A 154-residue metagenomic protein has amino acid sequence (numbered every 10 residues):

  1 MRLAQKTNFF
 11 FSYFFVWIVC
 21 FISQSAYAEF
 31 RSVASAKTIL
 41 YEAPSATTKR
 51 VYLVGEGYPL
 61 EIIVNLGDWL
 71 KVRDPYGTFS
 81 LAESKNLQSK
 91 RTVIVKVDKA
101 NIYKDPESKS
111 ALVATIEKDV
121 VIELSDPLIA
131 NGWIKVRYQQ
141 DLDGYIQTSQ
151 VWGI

Functional and structural regions predicted by a protein language model:
R2-F14: Bacterial N-terminal signal peptides that target proteins for export
F11-S23: Bacterial N-terminal signal peptides
I22-F30: Bacterial Sec-dependent signal peptides at the C-terminal "C-region" and cleavage site
Q24, Y52-L53, T115: Residue-level "contact hotspot" at macromolecular interaction interfaces
E29-I39, P44-G55, P59-E107, A111 (+2 more regions): Boundary regions of SH3-family modules and the immediately adjacent low-complexity/disordered segments in eukaryotic
I129-N131: Short glycine/acidic-enriched loop and turn motifs that connect beta-strands
W133-K135: Conserved, short, structured surface segments that act as functional micro-motifs
